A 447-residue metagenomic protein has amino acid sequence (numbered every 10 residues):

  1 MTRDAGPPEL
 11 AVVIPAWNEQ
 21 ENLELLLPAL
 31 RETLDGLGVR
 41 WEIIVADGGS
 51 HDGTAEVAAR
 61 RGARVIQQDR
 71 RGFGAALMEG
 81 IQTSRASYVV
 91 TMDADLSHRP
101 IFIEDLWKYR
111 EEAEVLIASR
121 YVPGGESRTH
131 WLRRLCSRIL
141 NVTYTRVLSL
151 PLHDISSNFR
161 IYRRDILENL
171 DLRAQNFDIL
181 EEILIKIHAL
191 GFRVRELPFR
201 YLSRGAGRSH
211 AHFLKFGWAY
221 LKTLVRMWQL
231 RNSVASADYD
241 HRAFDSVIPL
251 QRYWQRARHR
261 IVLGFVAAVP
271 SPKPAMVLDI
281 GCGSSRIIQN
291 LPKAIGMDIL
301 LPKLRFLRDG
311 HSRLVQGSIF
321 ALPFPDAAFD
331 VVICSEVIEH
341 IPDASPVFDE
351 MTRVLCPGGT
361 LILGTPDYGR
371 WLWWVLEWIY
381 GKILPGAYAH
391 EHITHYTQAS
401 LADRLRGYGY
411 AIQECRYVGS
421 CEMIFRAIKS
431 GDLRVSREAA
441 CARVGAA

Functional and structural regions predicted by a protein language model:
M1-L10, V147-L150, L172-V247, L361 (+2 more regions): Hydrophobic helical membrane-anchoring modules
T2-S127, D165-D171, E182-L190, R195-L197 (+1 more regions): Structured catalytic core of nucleotide-sugar glycosyltransferases
H51, A55, W373, H395-Q398: Short, surface-exposed alpha-helical segments at coil->helix boundaries
Q68-T83, Y88, P100-F177, R204-L214 (+3 more regions): Acceptor/aglycone-binding surface of glycosyltransferases and processive sugar-polymer synthases
R85, R99, R163, P323-P325 (+2 more regions): GHKL-family ATP-binding catalytic core of two-component histidine kinases
R231-P325, V331-C334, S345-F348, L363-G364 (+3 more regions): Conserved N-terminal segment of class I S-adenosyl-L-methionine
S335-H340: Short catalytic micro-motifs in class I SAM-dependent methyltransferases
L355-T360: Short glycine-dipeptide loop
